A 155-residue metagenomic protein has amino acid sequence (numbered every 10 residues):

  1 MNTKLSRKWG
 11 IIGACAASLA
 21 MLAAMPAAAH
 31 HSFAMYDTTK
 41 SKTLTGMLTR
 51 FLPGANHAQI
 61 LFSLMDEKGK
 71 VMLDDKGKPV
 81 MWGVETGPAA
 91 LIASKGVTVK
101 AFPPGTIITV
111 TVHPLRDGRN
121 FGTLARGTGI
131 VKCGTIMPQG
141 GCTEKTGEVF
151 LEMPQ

Functional and structural regions predicted by a protein language model:
N2-A17: Bacterial N-terminal signal peptides that target proteins for export
M25-A29: Sec/Tat signal peptide C-region and signal peptidase I cleavage site
H30-T45: Short N-terminal segments immediately surrounding and downstream of signal-peptide cleavage
G46-L48, I107: Conserved hydrophobic positions within beta-strands
G54-E67: Short aromatic-glycine-enriched beta-strand elements
K76-A89: Short, basic/aromatic beta-hairpin or loop at an interaction surface
S94-V110: Short nucleic-acid-contacting surface segments enriched for D/E, G, S/T with interspersed K/R
L115-V149: OB-fold/S1-family single-stranded nucleic acid-binding modules
